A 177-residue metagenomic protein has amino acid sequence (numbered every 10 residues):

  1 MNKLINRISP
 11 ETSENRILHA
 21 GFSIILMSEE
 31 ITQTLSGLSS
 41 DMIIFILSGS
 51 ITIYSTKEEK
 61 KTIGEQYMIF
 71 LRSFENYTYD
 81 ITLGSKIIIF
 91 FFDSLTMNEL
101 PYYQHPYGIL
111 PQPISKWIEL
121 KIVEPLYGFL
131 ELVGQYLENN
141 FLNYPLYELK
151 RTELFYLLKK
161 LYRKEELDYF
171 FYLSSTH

Functional and structural regions predicted by a protein language model:
M1-I8, S23-M27, Y102-Q112, Q135 (+1 more regions): Short, highly charged low-complexity linear segments
M1-L18, E138-L142: A short, N-terminal "cap"/entry segment at the start of jelly-roll beta-barrel domains of the cupin/DSBH fold
N6, Y79, I87, L120-K121: Residue-level marker of intrinsically disordered, low-complexity segments enriched for small/polar residues
N6-E11, M27-E30, I63, L110-W117 (+2 more regions): Generic preference for well-ordered secondary structure
E11-T12, E65-F70, L95-Y102, E119-E124 (+1 more regions): Short, functional N-terminal and low-complexity linear motifs
R16-L110: N-terminal regulatory/effector-sensing and dimerization cores that precede helix-turn-helix DNA-binding domains
H105-L161, E165-D168: Amphipathic alpha-helical segments enriched in hydrophobic/aromatic residues interleaved with Lys/Arg
E166-H177: DNA-binding recognition helix and immediately preceding turn/loop of helix-turn-helix/winged-helix domains
